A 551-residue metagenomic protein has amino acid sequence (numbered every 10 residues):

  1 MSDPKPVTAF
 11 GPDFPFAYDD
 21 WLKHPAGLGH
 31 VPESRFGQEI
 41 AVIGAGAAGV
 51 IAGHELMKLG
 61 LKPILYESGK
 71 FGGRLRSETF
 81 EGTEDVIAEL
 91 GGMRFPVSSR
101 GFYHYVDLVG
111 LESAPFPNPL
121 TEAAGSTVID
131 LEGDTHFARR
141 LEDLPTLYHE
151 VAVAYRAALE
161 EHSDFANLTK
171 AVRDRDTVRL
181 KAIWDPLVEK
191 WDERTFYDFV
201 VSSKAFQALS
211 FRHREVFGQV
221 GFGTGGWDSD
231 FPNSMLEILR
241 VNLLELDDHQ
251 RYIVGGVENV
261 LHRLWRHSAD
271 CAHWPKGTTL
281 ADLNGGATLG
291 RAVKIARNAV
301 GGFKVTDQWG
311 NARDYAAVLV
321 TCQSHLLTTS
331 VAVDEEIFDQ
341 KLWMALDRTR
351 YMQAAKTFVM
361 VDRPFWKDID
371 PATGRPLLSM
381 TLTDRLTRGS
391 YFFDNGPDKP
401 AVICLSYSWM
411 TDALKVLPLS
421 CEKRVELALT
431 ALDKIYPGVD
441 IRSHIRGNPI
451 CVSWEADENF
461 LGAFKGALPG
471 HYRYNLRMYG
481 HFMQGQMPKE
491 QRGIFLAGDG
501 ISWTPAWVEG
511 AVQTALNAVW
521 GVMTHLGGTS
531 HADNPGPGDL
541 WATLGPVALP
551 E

Functional and structural regions predicted by a protein language model:
S2-G27, G302-K304, D368-E551: Conserved flavin/dinucleotide-binding core of flavoenzymes
P4-G11, D107-L108, P117-D230: Mobile amphipathic helical/loop "lid" adjacent to a hydrophobic cofactor/ligand pocket
R35-L65: N-terminal Rossmann-like FAD-binding beta1-loop-alpha1 element of flavoenzymes
M57-E81: Glycine-rich FAD pyrophosphate-binding loop
R74, E84-P117: Conserved FAD-binding subdomain of flavin-dependent enzymes
R175-A292, A299-G301, S324-L326, V331: Active-site/ligand-binding neighborhood in enzyme catalytic cores
L289-C404, S408, I435: Mid-domain catalytic core of redox enzymes that form a hydrophobic substrate pocket/lid adjacent to a catalytic redox
